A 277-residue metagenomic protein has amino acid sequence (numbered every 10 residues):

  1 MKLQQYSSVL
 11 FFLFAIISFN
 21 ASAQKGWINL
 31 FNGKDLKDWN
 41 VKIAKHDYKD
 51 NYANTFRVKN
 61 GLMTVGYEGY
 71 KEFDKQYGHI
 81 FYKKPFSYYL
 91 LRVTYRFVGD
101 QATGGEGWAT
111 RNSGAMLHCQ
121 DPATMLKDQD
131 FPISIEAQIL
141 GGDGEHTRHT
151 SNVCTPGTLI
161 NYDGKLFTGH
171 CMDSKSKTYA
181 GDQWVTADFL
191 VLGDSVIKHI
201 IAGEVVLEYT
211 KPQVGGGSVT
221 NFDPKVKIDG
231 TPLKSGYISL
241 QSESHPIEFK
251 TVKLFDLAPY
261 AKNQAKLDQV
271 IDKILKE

Functional and structural regions predicted by a protein language model:
M1-Q24: Bacterial Sec-dependent N-terminal signal peptides
Q24-E277: Carbohydrate-interacting regions of secretory-pathway proteins
